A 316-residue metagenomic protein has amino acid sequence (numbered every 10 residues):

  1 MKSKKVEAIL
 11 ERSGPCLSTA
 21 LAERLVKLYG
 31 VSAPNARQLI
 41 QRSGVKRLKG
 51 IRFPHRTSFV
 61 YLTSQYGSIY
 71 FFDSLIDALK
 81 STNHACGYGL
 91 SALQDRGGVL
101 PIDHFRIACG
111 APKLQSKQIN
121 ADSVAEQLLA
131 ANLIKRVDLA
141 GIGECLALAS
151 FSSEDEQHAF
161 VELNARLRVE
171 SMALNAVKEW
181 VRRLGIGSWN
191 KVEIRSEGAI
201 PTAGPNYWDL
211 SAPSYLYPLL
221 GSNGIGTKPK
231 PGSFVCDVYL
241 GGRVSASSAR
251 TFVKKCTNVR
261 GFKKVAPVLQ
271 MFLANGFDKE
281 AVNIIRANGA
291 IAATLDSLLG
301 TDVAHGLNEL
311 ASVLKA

Functional and structural regions predicted by a protein language model:
M1-L28, F72-K113: Short amphipathic alpha-helical interface segments
L28-G44, P112-A131: Short amphipathic alpha-helical interaction segments
R42-T57, E126-A140: A short, conserved structural fragment
P54-D73, L139-E162: Short, cationic-aromatic polyanion-contact patches
A121-D122, R166, E170-E179, S245-R260: Well-ordered, non-membrane alpha-helical segments in soluble/globular domains
S150-L220, A316: Acidic-basic catalytic patches of nuclease active cores, encompassing PD-(D/E)XK and other metal-cofactor nuclease
A199-V259: Conserved catalytic cores of phosphodiester-cleaving nucleases, focusing on short active-site segments
K228-G242, A246, K255-K263, N275-A316: Charged, structured surface patches that assemble and position nucleic-acid processing machinery
